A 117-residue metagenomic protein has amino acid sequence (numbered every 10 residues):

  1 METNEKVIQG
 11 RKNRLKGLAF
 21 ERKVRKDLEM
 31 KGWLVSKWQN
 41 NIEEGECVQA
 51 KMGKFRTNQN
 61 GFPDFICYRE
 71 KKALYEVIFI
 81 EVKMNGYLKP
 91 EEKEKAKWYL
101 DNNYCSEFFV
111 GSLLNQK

Functional and structural regions predicted by a protein language model:
M1-K117: Catalytic phosphate/metal-binding cores of nucleic-acid and nucleotide-processing enzymes, i.e., regions that mediate
